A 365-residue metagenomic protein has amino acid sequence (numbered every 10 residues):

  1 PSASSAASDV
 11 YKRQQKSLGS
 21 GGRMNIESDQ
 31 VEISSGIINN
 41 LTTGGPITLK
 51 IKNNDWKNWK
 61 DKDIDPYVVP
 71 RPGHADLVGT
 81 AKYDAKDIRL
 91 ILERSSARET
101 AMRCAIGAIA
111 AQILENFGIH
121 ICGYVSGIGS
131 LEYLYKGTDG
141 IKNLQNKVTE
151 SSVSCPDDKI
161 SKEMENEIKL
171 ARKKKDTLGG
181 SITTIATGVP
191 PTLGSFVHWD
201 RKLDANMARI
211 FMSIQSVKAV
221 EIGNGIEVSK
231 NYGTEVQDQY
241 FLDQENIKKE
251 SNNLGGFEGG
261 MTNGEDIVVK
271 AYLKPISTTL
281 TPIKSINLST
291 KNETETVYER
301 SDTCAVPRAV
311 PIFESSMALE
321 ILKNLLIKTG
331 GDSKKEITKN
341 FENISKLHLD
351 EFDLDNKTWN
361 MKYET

Functional and structural regions predicted by a protein language model:
P1-A7, Y11: Single conserved hydrophobic/aromatic residue that forms the stacking wall/gate of nucleotide- or nucleobase-binding
S5, R98-I119, R201-R209, E265-I267 (+2 more regions): Alpha-helical support elements that line or immediately flank enzyme active sites and cofactor-binding pockets
D9-V78: Glycine-rich, N-terminal phosphate-binding loop and its surrounding beta-alpha-beta segment
K16-G36, T42, E132-Y135, D139 (+5 more regions): A structural-propensity feature for long, helix-poor, extended segments
D65-E93, L280-S301: Short acidic, glycine/tyrosine-flanked loop/strand segments centered on an H-E-D-like triad
A81-S195, W199: Glycine-rich, mobile lid/loop segments that gate access to catalytic sites or pores
K175-L178, I182-N292: Glycine-rich anion/phosphate-binding loop at the beta-strand->alpha-helix junction
T278-T365: Internal helix-turn-beta structural module
